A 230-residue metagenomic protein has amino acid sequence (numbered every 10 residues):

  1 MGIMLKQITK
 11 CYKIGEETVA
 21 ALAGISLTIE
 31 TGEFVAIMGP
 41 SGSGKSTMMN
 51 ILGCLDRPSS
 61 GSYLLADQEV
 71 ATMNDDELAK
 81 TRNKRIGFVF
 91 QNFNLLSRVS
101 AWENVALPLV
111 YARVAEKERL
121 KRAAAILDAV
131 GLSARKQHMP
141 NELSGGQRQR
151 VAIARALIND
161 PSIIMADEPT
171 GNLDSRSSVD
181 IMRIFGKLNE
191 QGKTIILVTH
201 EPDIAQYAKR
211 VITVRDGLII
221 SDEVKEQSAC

Functional and structural regions predicted by a protein language model:
M1-C11, S221-C230: ABC-family P-loop ATPase nucleotide-binding domain
G2-V214: ABC family nucleotide-binding domain
V211-V224: H-loop (His-switch) and adjacent beta-strand-loop-beta switch element of ABC-type ATPase nucleotide-binding domains
